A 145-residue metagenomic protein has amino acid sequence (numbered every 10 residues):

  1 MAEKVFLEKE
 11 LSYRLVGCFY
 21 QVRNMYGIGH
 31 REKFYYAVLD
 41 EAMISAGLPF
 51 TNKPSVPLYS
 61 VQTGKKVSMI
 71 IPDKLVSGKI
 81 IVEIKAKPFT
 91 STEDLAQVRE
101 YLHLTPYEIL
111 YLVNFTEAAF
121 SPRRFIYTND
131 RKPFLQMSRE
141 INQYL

Functional and structural regions predicted by a protein language model:
M1, F6, F134-L145: Non-catalytic C-terminal interaction segments of nucleic acid-processing enzymes
M1-Y26: Interdomain/boundary linker segments immediately adjacent to catalytic/signaling cores
N24, I28-K79, A118-S121, F125-N129 (+1 more regions): Active-site metal-binding core of divalent-cation-utilizing nuclease and nuclease-like domains
K65-R99: Mid-chain, well-packed structural core segment of small domains
K85-F134: Nucleic-acid nuclease catalytic cores
